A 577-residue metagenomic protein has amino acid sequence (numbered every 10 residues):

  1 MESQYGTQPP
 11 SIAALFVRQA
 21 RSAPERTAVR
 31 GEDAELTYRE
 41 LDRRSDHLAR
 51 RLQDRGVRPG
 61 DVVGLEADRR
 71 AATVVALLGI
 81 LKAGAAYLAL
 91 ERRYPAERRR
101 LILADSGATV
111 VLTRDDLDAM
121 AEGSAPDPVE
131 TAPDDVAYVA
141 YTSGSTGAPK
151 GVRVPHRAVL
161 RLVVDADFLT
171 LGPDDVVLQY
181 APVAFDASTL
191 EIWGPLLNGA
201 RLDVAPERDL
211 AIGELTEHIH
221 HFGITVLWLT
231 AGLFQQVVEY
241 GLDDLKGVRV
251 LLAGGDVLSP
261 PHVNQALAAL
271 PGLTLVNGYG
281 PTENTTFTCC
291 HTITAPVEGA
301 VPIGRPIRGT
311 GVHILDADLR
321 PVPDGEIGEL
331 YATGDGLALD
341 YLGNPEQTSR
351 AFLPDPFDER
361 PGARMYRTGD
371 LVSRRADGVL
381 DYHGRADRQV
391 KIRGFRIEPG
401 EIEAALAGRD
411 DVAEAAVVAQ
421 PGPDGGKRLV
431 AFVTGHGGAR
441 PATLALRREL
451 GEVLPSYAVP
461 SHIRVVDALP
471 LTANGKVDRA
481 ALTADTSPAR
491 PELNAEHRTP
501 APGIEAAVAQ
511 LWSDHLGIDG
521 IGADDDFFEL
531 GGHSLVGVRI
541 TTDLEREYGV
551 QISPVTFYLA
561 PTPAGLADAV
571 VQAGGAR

Functional and structural regions predicted by a protein language model:
M1-E2, P9-A13, R50, V111-V129 (+8 more regions): AMP-dependent adenylate-forming
M1-V110, R114-V139, V154-H156, R161 (+6 more regions): AMP-binding/adenylate-forming domain of the ANL superfamily
R18, D105, Q265, A269 (+6 more regions): Amphipathic alpha-helical regulatory segments at dimerization interfaces that relay allosteric signals between sensory
Q19, G84, G199, G334 (+8 more regions): Conserved small-residue
A23-T27, G31-E35, Q53-V62, H383-R388 (+5 more regions): Phosphopantetheine carrier-protein modules
D46, R70-L81, I397-E401, A506 (+3 more regions): Phosphopantetheine-attachment site and its flanking helix in carrier
A72-L78, A85-L103, P126-D324, E329-A338 (+6 more regions): Motif- and composition-driven signal specific to adenylation
T274, R409-V412, A458, H533-P561 (+1 more regions): Phosphopantetheinylated carrier protein domains
